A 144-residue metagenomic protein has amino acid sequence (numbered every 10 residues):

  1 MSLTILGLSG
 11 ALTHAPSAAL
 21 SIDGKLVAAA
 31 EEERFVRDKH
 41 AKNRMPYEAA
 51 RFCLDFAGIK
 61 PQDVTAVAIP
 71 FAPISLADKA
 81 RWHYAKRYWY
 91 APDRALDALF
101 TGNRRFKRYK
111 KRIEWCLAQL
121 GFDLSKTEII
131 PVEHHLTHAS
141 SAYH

Functional and structural regions predicted by a protein language model:
M1-H144: Short acidic/glycine-rich loops and adjacent helix/strand connectors that line catalytic pockets where negatively
